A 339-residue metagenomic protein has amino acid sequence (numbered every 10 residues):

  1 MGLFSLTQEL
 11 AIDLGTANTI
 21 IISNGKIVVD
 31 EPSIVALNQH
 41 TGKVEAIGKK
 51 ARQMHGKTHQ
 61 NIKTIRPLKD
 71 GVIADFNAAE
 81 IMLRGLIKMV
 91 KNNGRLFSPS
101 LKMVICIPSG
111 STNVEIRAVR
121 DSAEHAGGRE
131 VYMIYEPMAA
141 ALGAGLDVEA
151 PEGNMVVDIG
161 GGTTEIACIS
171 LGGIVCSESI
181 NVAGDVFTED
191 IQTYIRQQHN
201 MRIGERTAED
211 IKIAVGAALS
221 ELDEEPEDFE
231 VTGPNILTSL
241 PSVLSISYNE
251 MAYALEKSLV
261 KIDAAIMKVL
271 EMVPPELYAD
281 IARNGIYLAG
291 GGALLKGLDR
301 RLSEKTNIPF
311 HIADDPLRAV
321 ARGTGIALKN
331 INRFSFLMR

Functional and structural regions predicted by a protein language model:
M1-I159, A167-I286, A293-R339: Nucleotide/phosphate-binding catalytic cleft detector across ATP-hydrolyzing and phosphate-transferring enzymes
